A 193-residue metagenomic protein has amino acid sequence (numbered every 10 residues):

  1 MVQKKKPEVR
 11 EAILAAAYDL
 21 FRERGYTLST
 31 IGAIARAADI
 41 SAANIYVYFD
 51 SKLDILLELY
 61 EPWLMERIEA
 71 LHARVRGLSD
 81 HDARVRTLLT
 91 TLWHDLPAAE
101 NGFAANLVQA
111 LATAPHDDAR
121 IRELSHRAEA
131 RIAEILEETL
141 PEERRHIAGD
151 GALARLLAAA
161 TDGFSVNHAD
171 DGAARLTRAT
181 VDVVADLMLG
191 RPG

Functional and structural regions predicted by a protein language model:
M1-E8, D170, P192-G193: N-terminal intrinsically disordered/low-complexity leader segments
Q3-E8, D50, D54, E58 (+8 more regions): Residues at secondary-structure transition points
V9-A17, I34, L59-W63, R67 (+2 more regions): Generic hydrophobic, amphipathic alpha-helix propensity
A12, A16, L20-D54, E58: Helix-turn-helix
E58, H72-N101, L153-L157: Hydrophobic alpha-helical connector segments
M65-E69, A98, H116-E142, G151-R155 (+2 more regions): Amphipathic alpha-helical packing segments from all-alpha helical-bundle domains
L96-A119, V166: Amphipathic alpha-helical segments used for helix-helix packing
I147-H168, T177-L187: Hydrophobic alpha-helical segments that form the core of small-molecule binding pockets and/or dimer interfaces
